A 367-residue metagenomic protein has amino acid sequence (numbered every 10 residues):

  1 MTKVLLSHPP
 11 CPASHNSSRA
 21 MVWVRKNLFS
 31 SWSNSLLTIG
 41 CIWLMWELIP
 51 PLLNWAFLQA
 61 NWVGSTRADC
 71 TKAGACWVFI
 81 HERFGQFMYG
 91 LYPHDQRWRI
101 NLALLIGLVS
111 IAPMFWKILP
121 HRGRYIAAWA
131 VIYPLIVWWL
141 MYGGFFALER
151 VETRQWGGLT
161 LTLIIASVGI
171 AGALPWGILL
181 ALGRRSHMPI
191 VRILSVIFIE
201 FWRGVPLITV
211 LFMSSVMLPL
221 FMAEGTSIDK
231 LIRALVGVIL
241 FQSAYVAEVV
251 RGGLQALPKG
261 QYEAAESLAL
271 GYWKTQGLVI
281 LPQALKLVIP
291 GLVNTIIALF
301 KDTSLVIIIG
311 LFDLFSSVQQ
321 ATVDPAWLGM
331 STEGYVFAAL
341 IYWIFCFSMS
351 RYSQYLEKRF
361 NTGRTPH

Functional and structural regions predicted by a protein language model:
T2-H367: Transmembrane alpha-helices and adjacent helix-loop boundaries
